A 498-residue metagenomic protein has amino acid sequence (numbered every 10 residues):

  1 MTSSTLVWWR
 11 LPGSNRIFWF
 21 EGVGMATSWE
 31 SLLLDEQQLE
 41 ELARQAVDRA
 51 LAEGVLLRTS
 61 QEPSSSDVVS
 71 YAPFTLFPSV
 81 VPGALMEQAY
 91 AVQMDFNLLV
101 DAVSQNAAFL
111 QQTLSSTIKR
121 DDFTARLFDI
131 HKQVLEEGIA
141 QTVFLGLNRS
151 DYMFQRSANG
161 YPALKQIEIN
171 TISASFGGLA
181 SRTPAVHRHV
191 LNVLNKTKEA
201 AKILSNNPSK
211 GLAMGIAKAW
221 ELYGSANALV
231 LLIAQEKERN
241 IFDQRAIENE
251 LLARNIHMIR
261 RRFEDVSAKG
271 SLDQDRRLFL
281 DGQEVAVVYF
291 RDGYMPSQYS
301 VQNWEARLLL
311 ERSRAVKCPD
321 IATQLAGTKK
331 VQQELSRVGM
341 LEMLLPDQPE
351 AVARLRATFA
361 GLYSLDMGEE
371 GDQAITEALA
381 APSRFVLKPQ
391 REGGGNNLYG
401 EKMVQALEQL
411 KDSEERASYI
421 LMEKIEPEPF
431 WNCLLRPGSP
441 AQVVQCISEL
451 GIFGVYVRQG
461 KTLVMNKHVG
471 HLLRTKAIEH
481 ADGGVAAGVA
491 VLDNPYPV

Functional and structural regions predicted by a protein language model:
S4-V498: Preference for protein termini
